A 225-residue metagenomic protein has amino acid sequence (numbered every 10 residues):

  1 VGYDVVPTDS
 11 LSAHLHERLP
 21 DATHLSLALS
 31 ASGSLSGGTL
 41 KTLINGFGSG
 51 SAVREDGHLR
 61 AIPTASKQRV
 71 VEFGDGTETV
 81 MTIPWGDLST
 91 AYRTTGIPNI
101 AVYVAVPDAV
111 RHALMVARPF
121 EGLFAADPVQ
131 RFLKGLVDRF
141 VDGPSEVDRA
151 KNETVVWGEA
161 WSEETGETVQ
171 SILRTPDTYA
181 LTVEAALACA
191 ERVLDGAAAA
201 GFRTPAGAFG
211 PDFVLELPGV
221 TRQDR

Functional and structural regions predicted by a protein language model:
V1-A31, A190: Adenosine-phosphate binding glycine-rich loop
Y3, I83, P205: Catalytic cores of large soluble enzymes that bind and process phosphate-bearing ligands
Y3, T79, D177: Conserved aromatic-histidine-acidic binding/catalytic patches
V6, A61, A200: Short, electropositive, low-hydrophobicity segments enriched in small/polar residues
P7-L11, P84-D87, L181-A186: Catalytic-loop motifs flanking and including active-site residues across diverse enzymes
E17-Q170, A180, G196: Active-site-lining helix/loop region of Rossmann-like oxidoreductase modules
S145-R225: C-terminal helical cap and adjacent loop that interface with cofactors, partners, or active-site loops
